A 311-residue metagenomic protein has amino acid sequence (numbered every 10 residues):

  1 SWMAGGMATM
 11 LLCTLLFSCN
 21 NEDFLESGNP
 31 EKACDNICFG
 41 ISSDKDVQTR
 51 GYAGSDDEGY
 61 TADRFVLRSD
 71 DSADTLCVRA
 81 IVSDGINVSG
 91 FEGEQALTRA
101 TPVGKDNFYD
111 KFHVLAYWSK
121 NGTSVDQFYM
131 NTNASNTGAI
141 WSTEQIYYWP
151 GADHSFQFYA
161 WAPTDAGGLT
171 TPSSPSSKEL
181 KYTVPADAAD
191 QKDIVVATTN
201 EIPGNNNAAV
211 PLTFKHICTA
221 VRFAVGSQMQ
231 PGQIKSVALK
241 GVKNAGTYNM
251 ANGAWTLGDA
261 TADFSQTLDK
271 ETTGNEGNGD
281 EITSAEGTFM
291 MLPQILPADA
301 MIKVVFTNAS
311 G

Functional and structural regions predicted by a protein language model:
S1-M7: Bacterial N-terminal signal peptides that target proteins for export
L15-S18: C-terminal motif of bacterial Sec signal peptides marking the signal peptidase cleavage site
N21-G232, A285, A298, K303 (+1 more regions): Short, low-hydrophobicity acidic/polar segments
K120-T123, Q127-F128, A262-E286: Extended, solvent-exposed segments with strong compositional bias
N121-T123, N205, A254, D259-A262 (+2 more regions): Exposed regions on extracellular, virion, or secretory-pathway luminal proteins
P163-D165, T198, M229-E276: Cell-envelope/extracellular anchoring and linker segments
L239, E271-G311: Extended serine/threonine-enriched, polar tracts that run as long, contiguous segments within proteins
